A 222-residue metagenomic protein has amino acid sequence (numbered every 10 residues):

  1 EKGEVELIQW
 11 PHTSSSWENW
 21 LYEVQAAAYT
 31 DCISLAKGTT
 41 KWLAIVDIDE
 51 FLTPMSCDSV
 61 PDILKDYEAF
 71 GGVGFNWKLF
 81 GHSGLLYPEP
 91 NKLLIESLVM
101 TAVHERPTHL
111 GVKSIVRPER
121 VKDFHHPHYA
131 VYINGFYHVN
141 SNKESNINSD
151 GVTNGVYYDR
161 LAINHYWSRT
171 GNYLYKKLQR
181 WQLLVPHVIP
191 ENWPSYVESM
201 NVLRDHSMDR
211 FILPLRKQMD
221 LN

Functional and structural regions predicted by a protein language model:
E1-I45, P54: Active-site-proximal specificity loops/subdomain of glycosyltransferases
Y22-T30, P54-N222: Catalytic-site signature of metal-activated, phosphate-bearing donor transferases, centered on the GT-A/GT-A-like
A44-D47, G74: Structured core elements
